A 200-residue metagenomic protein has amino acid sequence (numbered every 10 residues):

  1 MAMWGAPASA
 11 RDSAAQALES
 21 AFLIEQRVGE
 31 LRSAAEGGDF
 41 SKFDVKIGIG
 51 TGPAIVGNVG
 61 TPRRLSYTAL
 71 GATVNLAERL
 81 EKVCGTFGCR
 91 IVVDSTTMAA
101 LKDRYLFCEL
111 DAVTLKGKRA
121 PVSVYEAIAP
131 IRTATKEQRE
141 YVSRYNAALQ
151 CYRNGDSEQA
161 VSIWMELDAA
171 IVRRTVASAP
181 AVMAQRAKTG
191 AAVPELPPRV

Functional and structural regions predicted by a protein language model:
M3-S13, I47-Y67, V83-F87, R104 (+1 more regions): Catalytic strand-loop-helix junctions within cyclic-nucleotide turnover domains
A6-I47, A72-G85, S95, L106: Alpha-helical scaffold within the catalytic cores of cyclic-nucleotide enzymes
S13, S20, I55, T61 (+4 more regions): Helical mechanochemical/support elements of P-loop NTPase systems and associated helical scaffolds
D39-S41, P53, T61, K118-R119: Short flexible coil/turn linkers enriched for glycine and charged/polar residues that connect secondary-structure
G48, G60-R64, L70-N75, E81 (+2 more regions): Short capping/connector residues at structural and topological boundaries
A54-V56, V83-Q159, W164-L196: Cytosolic regulatory/linker segments at or just downstream of nucleotide-handling modules in signal-transduction
